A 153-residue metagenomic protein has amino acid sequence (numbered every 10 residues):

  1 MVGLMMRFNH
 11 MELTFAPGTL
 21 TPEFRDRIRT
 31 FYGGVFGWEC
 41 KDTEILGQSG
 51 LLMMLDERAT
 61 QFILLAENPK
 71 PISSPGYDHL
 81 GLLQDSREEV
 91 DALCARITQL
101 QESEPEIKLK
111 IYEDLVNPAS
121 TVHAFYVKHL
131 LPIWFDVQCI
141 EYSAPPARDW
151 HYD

Functional and structural regions predicted by a protein language model:
M1-H10, L100-D153: Vicinal oxygen chelate
V2, L13-T60, Y152: Core segments of cupin and vicinal oxygen chelate
N9-T21, I72-T98, H123-K128: Vicinal oxygen chelate
P22-V35, E39, I97, K108-L115 (+1 more regions): Glycine-rich, flexible loop segments associated with nucleotide phosphate handling
W38-G76, V127, I133-E141: Conserved short beta-strand elements that form part of the metal-binding/catalytic scaffold of enzyme active sites
R58-N68, D91-K108: A short, terminal or domain-edge coil/loop segment
